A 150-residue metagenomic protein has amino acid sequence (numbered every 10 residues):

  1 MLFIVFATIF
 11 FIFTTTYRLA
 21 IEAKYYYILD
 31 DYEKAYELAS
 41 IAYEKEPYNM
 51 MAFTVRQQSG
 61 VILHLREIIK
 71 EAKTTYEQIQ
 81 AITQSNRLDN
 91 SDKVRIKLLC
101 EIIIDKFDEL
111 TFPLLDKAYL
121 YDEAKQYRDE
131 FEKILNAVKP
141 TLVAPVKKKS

Functional and structural regions predicted by a protein language model:
M1-T14: Hydrophobic membrane-insertion alpha-helices, especially the h-region of bacterial N-terminal signal peptides
F13-Y27: Alpha-helical tetratricopeptide repeat
E22-Y26, S40, Q57-G60, H64-L65 (+1 more regions): Conserved small-residue packing positions in alpha-helical repeats and bundles
Y32-E33, N49: TPR-repeat structural position
S40-E44, F112: Conserved structural position within tetratricopeptide repeats
A72-S150: Non-cytosolic head/periplasmic domains of membrane-anchored proteins
